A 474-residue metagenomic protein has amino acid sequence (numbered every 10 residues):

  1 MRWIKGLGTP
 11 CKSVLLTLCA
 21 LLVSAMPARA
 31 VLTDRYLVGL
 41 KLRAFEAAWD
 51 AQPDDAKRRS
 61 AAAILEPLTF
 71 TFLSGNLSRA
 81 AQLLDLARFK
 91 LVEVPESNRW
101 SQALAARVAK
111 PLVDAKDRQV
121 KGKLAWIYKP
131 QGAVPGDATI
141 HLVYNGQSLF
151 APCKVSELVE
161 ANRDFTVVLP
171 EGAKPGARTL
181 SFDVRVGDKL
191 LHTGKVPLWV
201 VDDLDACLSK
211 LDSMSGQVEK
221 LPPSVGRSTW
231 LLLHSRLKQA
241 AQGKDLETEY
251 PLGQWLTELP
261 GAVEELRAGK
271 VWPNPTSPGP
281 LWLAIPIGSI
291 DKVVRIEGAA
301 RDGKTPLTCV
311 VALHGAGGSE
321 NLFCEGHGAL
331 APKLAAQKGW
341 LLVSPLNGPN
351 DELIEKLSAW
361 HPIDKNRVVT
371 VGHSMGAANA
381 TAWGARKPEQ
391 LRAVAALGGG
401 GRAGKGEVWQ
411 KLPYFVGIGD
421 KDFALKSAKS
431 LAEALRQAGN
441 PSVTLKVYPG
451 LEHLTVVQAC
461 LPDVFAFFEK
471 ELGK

Functional and structural regions predicted by a protein language model:
V31-K90, V94-S97: Alpha-helical, heptad-rich or low-complexity scaffold/stalk segments that mediate oligomerization or tethering
F89-R118: Short, compositionally biased P/S/T/A/G/V-rich stretches that sit at domain boundaries
A103-L112, S148-T166, P170-L307, V443: A domain-start/cap signature at the N-terminus of enzymes
L112-A133: Contiguous beta-strand segments within globular domains
A299-T305, E352-S374: Gly/Ser-rich "nucleophile elbow"/oxyanion-hole loop immediately N-terminal to the catalytic nucleophile in hydrolases
L307-C309, L313-K356: Active-site machinery of serine-nucleophile hydrolases
N366-Q410: Primarily recognizes the serine-hydrolase "nucleophile elbow" in alpha/beta-hydrolase and SGNH/GDSL folds
P413, G417, F423, K429-K474: C-terminal catalytic histidine-bearing segment of alpha/beta-hydrolase fold enzymes
